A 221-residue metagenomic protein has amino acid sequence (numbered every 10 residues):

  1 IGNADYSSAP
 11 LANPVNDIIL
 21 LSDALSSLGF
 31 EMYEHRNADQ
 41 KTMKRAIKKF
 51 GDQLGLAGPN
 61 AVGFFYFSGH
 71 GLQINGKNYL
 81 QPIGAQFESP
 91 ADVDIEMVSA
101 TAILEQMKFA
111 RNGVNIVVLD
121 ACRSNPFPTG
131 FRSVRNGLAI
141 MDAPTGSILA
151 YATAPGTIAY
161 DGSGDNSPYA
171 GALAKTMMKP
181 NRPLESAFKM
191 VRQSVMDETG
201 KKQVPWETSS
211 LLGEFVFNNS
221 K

Functional and structural regions predicted by a protein language model:
I1-K221: Cysteine endopeptidase catalytic domains of the caspase/legumain-like
